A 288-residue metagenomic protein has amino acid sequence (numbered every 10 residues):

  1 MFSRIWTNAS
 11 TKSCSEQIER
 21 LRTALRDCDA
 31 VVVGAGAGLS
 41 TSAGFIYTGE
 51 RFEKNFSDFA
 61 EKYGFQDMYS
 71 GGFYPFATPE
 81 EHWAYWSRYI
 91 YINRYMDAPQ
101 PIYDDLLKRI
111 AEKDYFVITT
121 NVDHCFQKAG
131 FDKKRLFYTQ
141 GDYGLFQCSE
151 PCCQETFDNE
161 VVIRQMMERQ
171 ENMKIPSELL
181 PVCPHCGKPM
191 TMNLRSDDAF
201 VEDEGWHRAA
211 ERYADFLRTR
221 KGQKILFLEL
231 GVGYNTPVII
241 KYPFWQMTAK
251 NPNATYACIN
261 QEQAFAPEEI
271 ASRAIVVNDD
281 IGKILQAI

Functional and structural regions predicted by a protein language model:
M1-I288: Conserved catalytic alpha/beta core of Sir2/sirtuin-type deacylases, generalized to analogous enzyme cores that bind
